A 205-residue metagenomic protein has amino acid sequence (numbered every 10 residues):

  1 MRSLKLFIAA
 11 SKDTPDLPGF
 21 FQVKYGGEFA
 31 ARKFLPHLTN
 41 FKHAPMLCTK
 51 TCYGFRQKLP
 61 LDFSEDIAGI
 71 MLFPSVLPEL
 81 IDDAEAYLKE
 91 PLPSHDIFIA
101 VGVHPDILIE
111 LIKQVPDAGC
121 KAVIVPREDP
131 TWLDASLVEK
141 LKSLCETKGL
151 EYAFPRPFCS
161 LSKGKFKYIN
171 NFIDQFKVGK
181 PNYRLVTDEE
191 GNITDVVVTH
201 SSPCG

Functional and structural regions predicted by a protein language model:
M1-G54: N-terminal basic/disordered segments at the start of proteins
I8-T14, I99-H104, P126-D129: Structural motif
N40-L92, D106-I109: A short, well-structured beta->alpha microelement
C120-W132: ADP-ribose/adenylate-binding Rossmann-like module
V125, Y152-R156: General beta-strand structural signal in soluble alpha/beta enzymes
W132-G149: Rossmann-fold NAD(P)-binding glycine/threonine-rich loop
P155-E190, T194: Structured beta-strand/loop patches that form or line metal/cofactor-binding pockets in enzymes
V198-G205: Short, thiol/selenol-centered motifs that function as redox-active sites or metal-ligating centers
